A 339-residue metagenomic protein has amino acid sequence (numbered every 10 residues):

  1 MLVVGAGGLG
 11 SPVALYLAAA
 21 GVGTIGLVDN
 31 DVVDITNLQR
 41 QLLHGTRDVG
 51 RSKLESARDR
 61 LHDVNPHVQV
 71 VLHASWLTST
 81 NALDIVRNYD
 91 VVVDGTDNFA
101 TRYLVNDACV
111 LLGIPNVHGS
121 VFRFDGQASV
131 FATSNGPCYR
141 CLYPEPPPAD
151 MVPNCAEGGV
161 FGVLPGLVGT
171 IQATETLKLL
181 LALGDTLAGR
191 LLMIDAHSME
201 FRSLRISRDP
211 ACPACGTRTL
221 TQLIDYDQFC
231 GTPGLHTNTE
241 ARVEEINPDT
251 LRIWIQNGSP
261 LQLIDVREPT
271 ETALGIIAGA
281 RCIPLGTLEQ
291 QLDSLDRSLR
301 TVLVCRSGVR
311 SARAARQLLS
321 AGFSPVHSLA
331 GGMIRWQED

Functional and structural regions predicted by a protein language model:
M1-R242, Q262, E268-T270, G279-Q290 (+5 more regions): Adenine nucleotide-associated cytosolic modules
L27, S328-L329: A short, hydrophobic beta-strand element of the alpha/beta-hydrolase
A241-N257: A short, well-structured juxtamembrane/interface segment
L274-G275: Cytochrome P450 core scaffold surrounding the K-helix E-X-X-R motif and the conserved "meander" helix-loop region
V304, H327-S328: Conserved active-site loop/cleft motifs that coordinate metal ions or position small ligands
G308: Conserved G/P- and acidic residue-centered "switch" motifs that form tight phosphate/ATP-binding loops in soluble
A312-H327: C-terminal structural segments of small proteins and small subunits
